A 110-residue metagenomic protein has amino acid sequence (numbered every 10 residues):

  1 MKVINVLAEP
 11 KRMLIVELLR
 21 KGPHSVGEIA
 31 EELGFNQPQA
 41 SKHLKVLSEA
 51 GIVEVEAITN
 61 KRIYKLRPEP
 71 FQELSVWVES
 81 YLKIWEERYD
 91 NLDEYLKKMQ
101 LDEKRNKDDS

Functional and structural regions predicted by a protein language model:
M1-K2, E17-E31, Q37, E49-E54 (+1 more regions): C-terminal regulatory/oligomerization modules of transcriptional regulators
V6-K11: Short helix-coil-helix linker/hinge
M13-I15: Pre-recognition alpha-helix immediately N-terminal to the DNA-recognition helix within helix-turn-helix or winged-helix
L44-K45: Short, hydrophobic-biased segments on the C-terminal half of alpha helices that form "recognition helices"
A57-I63: Short, Lys/Arg-rich nucleic-acid/phosphate-binding segment
